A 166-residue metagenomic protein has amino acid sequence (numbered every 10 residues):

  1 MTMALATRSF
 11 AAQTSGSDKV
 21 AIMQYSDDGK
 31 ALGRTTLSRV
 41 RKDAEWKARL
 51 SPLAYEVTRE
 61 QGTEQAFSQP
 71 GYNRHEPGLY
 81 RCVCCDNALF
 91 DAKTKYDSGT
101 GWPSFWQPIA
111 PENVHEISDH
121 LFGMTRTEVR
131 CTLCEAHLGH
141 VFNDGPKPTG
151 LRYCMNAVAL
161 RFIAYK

Functional and structural regions predicted by a protein language model:
M1-A12: N-terminal export signals
Q13-D28: Short N-terminal segments immediately surrounding and downstream of signal-peptide cleavage
D27-D28, L32, S38-R41, E45-R81 (+1 more regions): A short Gly-Trp-Pro
